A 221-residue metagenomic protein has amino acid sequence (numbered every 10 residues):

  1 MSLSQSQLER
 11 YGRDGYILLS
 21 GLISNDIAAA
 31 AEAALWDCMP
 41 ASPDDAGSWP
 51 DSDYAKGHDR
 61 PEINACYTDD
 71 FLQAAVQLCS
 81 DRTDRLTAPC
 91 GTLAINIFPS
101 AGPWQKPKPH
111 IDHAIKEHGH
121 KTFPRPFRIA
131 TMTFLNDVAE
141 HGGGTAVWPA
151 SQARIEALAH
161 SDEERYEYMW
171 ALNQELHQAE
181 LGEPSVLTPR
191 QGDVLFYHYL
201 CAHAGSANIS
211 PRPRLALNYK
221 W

Functional and structural regions predicted by a protein language model:
M1-R13, S20-H120: Non-heme Fe(II)-dependent double-stranded beta-helix
A28-A29, E140-H141, A204-S206: Short catalytic/ligand-binding loop motif for oxyanion handling, primarily in non-cytosolic enzymes, centered on
A41-A46, V194-F196, L200-W221: Non-heme Fe(II)/2-oxoglutarate
C90-I95, Q105-P107, R125-T133, G143 (+1 more regions): Generic beta-strand structural signal
I97, W148-I155, R214, K220-W221: Short edge-strand/loop segments of extracellular domains
I111-H113, T133-D137, P149: Short, structured patches in soluble enzyme cores that scaffold and shape functional sites
H118-E140, T188-Q191, K220-W221: Short, conserved beta-strand element in jelly-roll/cupin
R125, V138-A202: Double-stranded beta-helix
